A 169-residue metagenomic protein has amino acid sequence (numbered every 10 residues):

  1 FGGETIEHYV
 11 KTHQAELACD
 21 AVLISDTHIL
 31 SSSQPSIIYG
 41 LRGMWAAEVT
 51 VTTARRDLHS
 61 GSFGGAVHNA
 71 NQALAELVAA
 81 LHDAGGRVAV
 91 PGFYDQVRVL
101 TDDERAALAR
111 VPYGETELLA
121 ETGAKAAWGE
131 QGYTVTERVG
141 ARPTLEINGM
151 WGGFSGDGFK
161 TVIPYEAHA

Functional and structural regions predicted by a protein language model:
F1-G40: Acidic/histidine-rich catalytic neighborhood of metal-dependent amide-processing enzymes
A15, L30, Y39, A46 (+2 more regions): Acidic-enriched catalytic cores of C-N bond-cleaving enzymes acting on peptides and small amides
T27-H28, T52-R56: Short loop segments at secondary-structure junctions
S36-T52: Flexible glycine/proline-rich, aromatic-decorated loop/lid segments
R55-G61, G156-D157: Short small-residue beta-strand/loop micro-motif enriched in glycine and branched aliphatics
E76, G152, G156-D157, T161-A169: C-terminal catalytic subdomain
